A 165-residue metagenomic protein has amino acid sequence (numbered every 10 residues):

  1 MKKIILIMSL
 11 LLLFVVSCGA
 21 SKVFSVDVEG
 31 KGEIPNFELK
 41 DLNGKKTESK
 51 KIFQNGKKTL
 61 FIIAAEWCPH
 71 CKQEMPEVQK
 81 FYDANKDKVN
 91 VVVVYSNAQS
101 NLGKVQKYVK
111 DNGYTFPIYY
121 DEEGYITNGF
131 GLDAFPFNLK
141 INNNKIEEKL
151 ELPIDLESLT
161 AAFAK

Functional and structural regions predicted by a protein language model:
I4-L13: Sec-dependent N-terminal signal peptides
V15-S17: C-terminal motif of bacterial Sec signal peptides marking the signal peptidase cleavage site
S21-K51: N-terminal "domain-start" segment that seeds a small globular fold
E38, N90, P117-I118: Conserved beta-strand segments of alpha/beta enzyme cores
S49-K72: Short active-site neighborhood of thiol/selenol oxidoreductases, capturing the structured segment around
L60-F61, V91, N138: Hydrophobic beta-strand anchors of alpha/beta hydrolase catalytic cores
K72-N112, Y125-N128: Structural microenvironment flanking redox-active thiols in thiol-disulfide oxidoreductases
D111-Y114, E122-A164: Thiol/disulfide oxidoreductase modules built on the thioredoxin-like
